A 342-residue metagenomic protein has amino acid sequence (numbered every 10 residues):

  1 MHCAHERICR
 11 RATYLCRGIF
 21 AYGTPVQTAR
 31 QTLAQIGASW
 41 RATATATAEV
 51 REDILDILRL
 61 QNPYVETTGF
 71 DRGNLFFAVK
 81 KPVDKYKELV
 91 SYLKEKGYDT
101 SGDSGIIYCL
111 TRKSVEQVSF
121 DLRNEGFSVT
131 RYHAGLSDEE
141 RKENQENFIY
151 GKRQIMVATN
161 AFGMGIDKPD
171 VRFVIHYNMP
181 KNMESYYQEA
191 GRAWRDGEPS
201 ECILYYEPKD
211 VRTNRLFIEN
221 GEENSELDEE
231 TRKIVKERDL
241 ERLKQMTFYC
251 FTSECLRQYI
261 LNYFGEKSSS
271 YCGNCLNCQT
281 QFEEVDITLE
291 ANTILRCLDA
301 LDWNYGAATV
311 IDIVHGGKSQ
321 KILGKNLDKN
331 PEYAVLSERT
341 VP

Functional and structural regions predicted by a protein language model:
M1-E230, E241, E266-S270, N277: Helicase motor core with emphasis on the C-terminal RecA-like subdomain
P25, E88, Q245, T293-R296: Pre-recognition alpha-helix immediately N-terminal to the DNA-recognition helix within helix-turn-helix or winged-helix
A42-A46, K81, L136, I234-R238 (+4 more regions): Catalytic cores of large soluble enzymes that bind and process phosphate-bearing ligands
L93, F148, C250, L298-D302: Short helix-to-turn junction characteristic of helix-turn-helix DNA-binding domains, especially the helix
T213, N224-D228, R238-D239, Q258 (+1 more regions): Accessory DNA-binding and partner-docking regions appended to nucleic-acid-acting proteins, especially the terminal
D239-K267: C-terminal accessory regions
